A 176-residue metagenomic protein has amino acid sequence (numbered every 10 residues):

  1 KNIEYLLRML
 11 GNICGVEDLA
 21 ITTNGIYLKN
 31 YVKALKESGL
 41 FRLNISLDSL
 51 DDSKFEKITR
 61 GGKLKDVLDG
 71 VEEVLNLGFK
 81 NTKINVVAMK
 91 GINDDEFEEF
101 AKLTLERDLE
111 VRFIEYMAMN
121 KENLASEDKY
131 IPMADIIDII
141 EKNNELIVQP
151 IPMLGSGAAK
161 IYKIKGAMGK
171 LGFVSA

Functional and structural regions predicted by a protein language model:
N2-R112: Radical SAM/AdoMet-radical enzyme domain recognition
D94, L105, F113, Y130-A134 (+1 more regions): Alpha-helix initiation and capping sites
R112-I114, V174: Beta-strand scaffold of nucleotide-dependent catalytic cores
E115-N120: A short, surface-exposed helix-loop junction/capping segment
K121-A176: Accessory C-terminal segments flanking Radical SAM cores
